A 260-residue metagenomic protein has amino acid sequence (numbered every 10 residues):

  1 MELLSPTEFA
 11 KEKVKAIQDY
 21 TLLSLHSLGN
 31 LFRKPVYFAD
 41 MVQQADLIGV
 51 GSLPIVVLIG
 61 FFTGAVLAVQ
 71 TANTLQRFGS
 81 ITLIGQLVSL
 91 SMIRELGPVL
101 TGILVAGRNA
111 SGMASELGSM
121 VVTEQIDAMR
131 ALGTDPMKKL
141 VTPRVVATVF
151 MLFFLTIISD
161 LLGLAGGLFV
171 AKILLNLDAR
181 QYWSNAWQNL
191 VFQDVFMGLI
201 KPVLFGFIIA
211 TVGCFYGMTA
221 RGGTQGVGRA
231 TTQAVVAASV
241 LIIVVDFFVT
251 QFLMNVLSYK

Functional and structural regions predicted by a protein language model:
M1-A39, Y216-R221: Short, membrane-interfacial amphipathic segments enriched in basic
R33-V57, S239: Membrane-interface helix starts
D46-L100, L104: Active-site cofactor/substrate anionic-group-binding motifs, chiefly glycine- and Lys/Arg-rich phosphate-binding loops
L53-A65, V69, V149, F153 (+8 more regions): Hydrophobic alpha-helical segments of membrane proteins
Q70-I93, L161-V203, T211-T231, F252-K260: Membrane-interfacial helix-loop-helix connectors in multipass membrane proteins
I84-D127, V212: Hydrophobic alpha-helical transmembrane segments of multi-pass membrane transport proteins
L117-T142, T224-V227: Short cytoplasmic-facing helical segments at TM-TM junctions of multi-pass membrane proteins
D135-T156, A230, A234: Start (N-cap) of specific transmembrane helices in multi-pass transporter permeases
